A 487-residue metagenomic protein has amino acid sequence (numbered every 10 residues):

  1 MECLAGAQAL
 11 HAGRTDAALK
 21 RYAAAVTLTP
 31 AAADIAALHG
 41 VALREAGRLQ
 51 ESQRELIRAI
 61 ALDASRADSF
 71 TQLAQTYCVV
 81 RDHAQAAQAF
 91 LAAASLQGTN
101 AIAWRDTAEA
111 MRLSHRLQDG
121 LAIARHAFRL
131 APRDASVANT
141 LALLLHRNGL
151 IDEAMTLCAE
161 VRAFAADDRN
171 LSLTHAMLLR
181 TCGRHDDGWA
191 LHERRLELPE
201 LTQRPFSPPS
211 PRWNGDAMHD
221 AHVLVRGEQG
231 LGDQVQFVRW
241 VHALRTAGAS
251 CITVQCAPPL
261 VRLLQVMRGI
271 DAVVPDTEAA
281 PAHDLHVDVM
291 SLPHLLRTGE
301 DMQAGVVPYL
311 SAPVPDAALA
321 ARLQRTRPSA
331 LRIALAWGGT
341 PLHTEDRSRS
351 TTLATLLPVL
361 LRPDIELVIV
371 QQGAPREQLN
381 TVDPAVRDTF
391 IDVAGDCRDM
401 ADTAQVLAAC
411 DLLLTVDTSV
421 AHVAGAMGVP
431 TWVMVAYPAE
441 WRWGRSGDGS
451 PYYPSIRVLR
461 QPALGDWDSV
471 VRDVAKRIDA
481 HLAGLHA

Functional and structural regions predicted by a protein language model:
M1-L412, D417-A487: Alpha-helical solenoid repeat scaffolds of the TPR/TPR-like class and their adjacent stem/linker regions that mediate
